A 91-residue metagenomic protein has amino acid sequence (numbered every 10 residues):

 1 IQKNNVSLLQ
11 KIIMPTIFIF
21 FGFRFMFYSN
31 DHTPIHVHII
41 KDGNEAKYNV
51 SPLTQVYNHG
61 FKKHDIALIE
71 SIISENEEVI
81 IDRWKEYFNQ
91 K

Functional and structural regions predicted by a protein language model:
I1-I13: Short, Lys/Arg-enriched N-terminal segments with co-localized hydrophobic residues within the first ~10-30 amino acids
Q2-K3, P34-H36, S74: Intrinsically disordered, low-complexity peptide-like regions
V6-S7, I40, S51, E78: Intrinsic disorder/low-complexity detector
I13, G22-R24: Charge-dense, helix-prone N-terminal extensions
P15-I17: Local beta-strand/beta-hairpin segments that build beta-sheet-rich folds
I19-F21, D42: A short, polar/charged loop/turn motif at coil->beta-strand junctions and beta-hairpin connectors
Y28-K63: A short, structured beta-strand/loop element
K63-K91: C-terminal structural segments of small proteins and small subunits
